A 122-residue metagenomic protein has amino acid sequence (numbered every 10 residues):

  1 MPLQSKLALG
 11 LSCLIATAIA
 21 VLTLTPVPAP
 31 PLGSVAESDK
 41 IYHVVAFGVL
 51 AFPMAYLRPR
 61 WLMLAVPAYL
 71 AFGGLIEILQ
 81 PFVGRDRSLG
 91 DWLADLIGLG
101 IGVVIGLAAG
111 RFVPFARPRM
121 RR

Functional and structural regions predicted by a protein language model:
M1-W92, L96-R122: Bulky hydrophobic segments
